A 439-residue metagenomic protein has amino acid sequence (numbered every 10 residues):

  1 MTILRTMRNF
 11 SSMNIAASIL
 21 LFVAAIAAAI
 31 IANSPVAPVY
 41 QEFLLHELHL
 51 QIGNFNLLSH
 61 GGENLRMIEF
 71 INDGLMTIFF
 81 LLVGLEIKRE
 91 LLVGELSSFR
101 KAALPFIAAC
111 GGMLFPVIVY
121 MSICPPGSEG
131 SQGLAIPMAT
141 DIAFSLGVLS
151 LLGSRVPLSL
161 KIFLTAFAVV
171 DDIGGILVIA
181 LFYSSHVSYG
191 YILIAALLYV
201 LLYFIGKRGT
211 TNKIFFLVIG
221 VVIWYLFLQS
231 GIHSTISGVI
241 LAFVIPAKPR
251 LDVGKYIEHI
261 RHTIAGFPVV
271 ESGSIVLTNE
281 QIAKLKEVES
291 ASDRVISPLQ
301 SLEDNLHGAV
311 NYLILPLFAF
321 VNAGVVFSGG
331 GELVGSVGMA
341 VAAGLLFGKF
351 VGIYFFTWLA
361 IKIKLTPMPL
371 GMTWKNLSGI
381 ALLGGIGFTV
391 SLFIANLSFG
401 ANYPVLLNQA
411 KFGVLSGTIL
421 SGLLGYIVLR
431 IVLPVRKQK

Functional and structural regions predicted by a protein language model:
T2-M13, F216-I219, S234-L370, R436-K439: Predominantly late transmembrane helices and immediately cytosolic-facing juxtamembrane segments
T2-R8, L81-S97, L146-P157, V200-T210 (+3 more regions): C-terminal ends of transmembrane helices
L20-N33, F79-L85, F115-V117, L198-Y203 (+5 more regions): Hydrophobic core segments of alpha-helical transmembrane domains in multi-pass membrane transport and ion-translocation
I31-F43, N56-R66, L82-S97, L114-A135: Transmembrane alpha-helix boundary signature
N54-H60, N64, E69-V93, A309-G329 (+4 more regions): Hydrophobic transmembrane alpha-helices of secondary-active transporters and Na+-translocating membrane complexes
E69-F80, S128-A143, S184-L197, T235 (+1 more regions): Structural signature of hydrophobic alpha-helical transmembrane segments
E90-V117, G190-L197, F327-V351, W374 (+2 more regions): Entry/N-cap segments of selected transmembrane alpha helices and their immediately preceding amphipathic helices
L149-E258: Functional cores that coordinate and move charged inorganic groups
